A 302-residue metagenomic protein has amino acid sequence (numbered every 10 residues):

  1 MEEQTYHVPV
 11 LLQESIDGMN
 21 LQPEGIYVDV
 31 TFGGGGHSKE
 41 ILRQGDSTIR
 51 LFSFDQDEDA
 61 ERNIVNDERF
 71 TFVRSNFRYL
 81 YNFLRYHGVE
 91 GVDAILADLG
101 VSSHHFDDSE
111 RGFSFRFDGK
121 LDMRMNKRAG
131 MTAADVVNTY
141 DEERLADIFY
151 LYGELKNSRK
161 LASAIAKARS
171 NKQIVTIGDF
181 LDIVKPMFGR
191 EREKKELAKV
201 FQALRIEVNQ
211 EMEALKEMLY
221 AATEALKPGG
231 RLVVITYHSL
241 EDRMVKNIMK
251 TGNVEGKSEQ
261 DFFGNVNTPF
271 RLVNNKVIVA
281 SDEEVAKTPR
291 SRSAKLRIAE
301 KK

Functional and structural regions predicted by a protein language model:
M1-K302: S-adenosyl-L-methionine-dependent methyltransferase catalytic core, i.e., the SAM/SAH-binding region
